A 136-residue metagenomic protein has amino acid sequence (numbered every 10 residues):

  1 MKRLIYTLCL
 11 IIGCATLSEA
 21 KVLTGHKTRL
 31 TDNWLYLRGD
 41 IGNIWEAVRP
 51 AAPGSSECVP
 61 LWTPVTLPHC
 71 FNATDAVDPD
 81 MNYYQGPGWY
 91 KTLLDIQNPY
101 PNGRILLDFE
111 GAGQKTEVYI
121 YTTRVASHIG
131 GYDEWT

Functional and structural regions predicted by a protein language model:
M1, E19, W89-T92: Intrinsically disordered, low-complexity sequence elements enriched in Ser/Thr/Gly/Pro
K2-L10: Sec-dependent signal peptide recognition, specifically the positively charged N-region followed immediately by
L4, L23-T24, V77-P79, N102 (+1 more regions): Hydrophobic alpha-helical context, especially transmembrane and signal-peptide helices
C9-S18: Hydrophobic h-region of N-terminal signal peptides that target proteins for export in Gram-negative bacteria
E19-V77, M81: Accessory carbohydrate-binding/adhesion or oligomerization-edge regions at the termini of glycan-active proteins
H26-L30, L35-I41, Q85-T136: Accessory beta-strand-rich segments of carbohydrate-active enzymes
